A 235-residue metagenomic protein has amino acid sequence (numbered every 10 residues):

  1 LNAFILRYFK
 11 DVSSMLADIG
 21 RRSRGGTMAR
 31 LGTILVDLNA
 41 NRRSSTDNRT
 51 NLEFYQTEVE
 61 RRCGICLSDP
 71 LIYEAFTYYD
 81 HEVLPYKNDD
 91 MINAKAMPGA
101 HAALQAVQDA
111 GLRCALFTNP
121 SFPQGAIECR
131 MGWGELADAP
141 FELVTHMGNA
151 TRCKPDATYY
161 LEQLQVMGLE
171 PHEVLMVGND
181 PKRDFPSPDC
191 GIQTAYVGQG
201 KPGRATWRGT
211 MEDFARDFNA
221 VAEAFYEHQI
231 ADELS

Functional and structural regions predicted by a protein language model:
L1-F4, R43-D47, I92-K95, A115 (+2 more regions): Conserved aromatic-histidine-acidic binding/catalytic patches
L1-R30: Active-site neighborhood of HAD-like aspartate-dependent phosphohydrolases
A3-S13, N48-E58, S121-F122: Short acidic alpha-helix initiation/capping motifs at coil-to-helix transition points, especially at protein N-termini
F4, Y8, N51, I92-G99 (+1 more regions): Soluble or luminal CAZymes and related metallo-dependent hydrolases
R22-L84: A metal-dependent, Asp-based hydrolase signature
D80-A96, A100-G132: Substrate-recognition element of Asp-dependent hydrolases with the DxDx(T/V) motif
H101, Q105, N119-F122, I127-S235: Asp-based, Mg2+/Mn2+-dependent phosphohydrolase catalytic module
